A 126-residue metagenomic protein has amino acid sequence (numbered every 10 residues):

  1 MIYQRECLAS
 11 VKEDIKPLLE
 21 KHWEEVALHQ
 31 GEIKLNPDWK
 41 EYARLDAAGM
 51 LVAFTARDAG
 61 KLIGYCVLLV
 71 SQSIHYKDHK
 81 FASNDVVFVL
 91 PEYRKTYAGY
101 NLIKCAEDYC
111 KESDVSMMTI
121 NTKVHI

Functional and structural regions predicted by a protein language model:
M1-L18: A short beta-loop-alpha structural element at the N-terminal edge of CoA-dependent acyl/N-acetyltransferase catalytic
E20-Y42: Conserved GNAT-fold acetyl-CoA-binding loop/helix
A43-T55: A short helix-loop-beta-strand connector motif used in the catalytic cores of GNAT acetyltransferases and, in some
T55, K61-V70: Conserved beta-strand in the GNAT
S73-N84: A conserved beta-turn-beta hairpin within the catalytic core of GNAT-like acetyltransferases that forms part
D85-T96: A short, internal acetyl-CoA/4′-phosphopantetheine-binding micro-motif in the GNAT/acyltransferase core
N101-M117: Conserved acyl-CoA
T119-I126: Conserved beta-strand-loop-alpha-helix junction that forms the acyl-donor binding cleft
